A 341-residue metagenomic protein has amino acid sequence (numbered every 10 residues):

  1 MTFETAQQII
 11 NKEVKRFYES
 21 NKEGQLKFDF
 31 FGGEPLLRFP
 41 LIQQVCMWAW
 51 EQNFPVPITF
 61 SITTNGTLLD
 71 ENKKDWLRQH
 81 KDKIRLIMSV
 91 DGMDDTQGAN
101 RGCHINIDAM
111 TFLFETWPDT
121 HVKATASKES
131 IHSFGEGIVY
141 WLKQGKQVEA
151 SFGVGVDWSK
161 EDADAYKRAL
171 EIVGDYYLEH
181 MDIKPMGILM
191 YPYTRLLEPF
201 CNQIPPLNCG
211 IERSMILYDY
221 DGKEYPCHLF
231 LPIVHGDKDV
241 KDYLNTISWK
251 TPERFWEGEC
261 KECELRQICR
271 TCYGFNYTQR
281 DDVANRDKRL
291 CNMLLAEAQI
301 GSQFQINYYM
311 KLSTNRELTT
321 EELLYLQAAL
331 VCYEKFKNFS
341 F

Functional and structural regions predicted by a protein language model:
F3-F31, R38-D157: Radical SAM/AdoMet-radical enzyme domain recognition
H132-Y140, G145-N202: Long, K/E/R/D-enriched contiguous segments that form extended
R168-P199, E224-T271: C-terminal accessory region of radical SAM enzymes
C209-R213: Short, small/polar residue-rich loop motifs at catalytic or cofactor-binding pockets
D219: Short, acidic, Ser/Thr-enriched surface-loop or helix-capping motifs
G258-F341: Radical SAM enzyme core and accessory elements
